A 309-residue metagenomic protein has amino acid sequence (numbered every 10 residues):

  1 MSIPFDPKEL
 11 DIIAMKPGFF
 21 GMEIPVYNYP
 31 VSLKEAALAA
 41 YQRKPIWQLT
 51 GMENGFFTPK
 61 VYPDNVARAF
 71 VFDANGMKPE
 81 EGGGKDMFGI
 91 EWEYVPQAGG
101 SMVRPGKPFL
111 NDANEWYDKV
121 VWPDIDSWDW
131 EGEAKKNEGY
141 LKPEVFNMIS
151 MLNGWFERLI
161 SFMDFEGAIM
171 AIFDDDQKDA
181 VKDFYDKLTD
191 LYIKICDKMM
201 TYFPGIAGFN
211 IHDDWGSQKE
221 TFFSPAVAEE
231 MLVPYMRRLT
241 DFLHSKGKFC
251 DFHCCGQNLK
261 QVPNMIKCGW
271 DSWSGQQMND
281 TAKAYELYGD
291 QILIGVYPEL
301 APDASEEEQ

Functional and structural regions predicted by a protein language model:
M1-M52, F56, K119-Q309: Active-site loop segments of alpha/beta catalytic cores
P7, I12, N65, A74-G76 (+4 more regions): Short linear motifs in intrinsically disordered/low-complexity regions
A14-P17, F72, K78-P79, K85 (+2 more regions): Compositionally biased, low-complexity repeat tracts
Q42, L49-M87: N-terminal accessory/capping or targeting/presequence segment of soluble
P59-N65, P79-E81, M102-P105, E157-I160 (+1 more regions): Short, solvent-exposed polar/charged micro-motifs at secondary-structure junctions
E80-D126, P143-M148: A contiguous, low-structure linker/loop signature
